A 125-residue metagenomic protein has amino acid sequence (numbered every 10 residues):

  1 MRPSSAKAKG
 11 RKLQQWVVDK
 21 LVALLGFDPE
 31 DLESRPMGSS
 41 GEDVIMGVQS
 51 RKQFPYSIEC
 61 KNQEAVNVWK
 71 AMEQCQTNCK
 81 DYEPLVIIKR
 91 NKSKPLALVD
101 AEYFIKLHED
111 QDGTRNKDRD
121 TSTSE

Functional and structural regions predicted by a protein language model:
M1-E125: Catalytic phosphate/metal-binding cores of nucleic-acid and nucleotide-processing enzymes, i.e., regions that mediate
